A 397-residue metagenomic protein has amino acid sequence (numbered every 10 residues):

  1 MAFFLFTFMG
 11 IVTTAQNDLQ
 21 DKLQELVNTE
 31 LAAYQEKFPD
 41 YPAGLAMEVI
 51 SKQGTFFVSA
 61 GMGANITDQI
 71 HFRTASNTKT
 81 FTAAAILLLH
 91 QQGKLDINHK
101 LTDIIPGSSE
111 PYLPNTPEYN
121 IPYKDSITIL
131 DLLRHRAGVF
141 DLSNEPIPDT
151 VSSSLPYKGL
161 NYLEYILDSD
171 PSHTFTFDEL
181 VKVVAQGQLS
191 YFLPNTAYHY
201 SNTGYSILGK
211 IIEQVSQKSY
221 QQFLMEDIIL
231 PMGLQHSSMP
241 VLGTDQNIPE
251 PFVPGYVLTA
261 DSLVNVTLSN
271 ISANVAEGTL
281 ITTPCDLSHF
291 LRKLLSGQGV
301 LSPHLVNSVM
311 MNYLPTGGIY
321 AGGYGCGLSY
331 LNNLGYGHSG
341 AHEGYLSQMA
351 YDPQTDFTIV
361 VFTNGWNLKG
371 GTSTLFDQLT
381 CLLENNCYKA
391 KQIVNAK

Functional and structural regions predicted by a protein language model:
M1-L19: Bacterial Sec-dependent N-terminal signal peptides
Q16-G61, E213, K218, Q222-M225 (+1 more regions): Catalytic loop of the DD-peptidase/beta-lactamase superfamily, centered on the K-T-G motif and neighboring
F38-A43, G63-L132, F192-S201, V275-G278 (+2 more regions): Short active-site loop at a secondary-structure junction that contains or immediately precedes the catalytic residue(s)
S51, T55, L101, V241-N247: Short, solvent-exposed turn/loop segments enriched in Gly/Ser/Thr/Pro and often Arg
Q92-G93, S216, M232, E343: Residues at alpha-helix termini
P114-G335: Short, surface-exposed loop or secondary-structure junction motifs that flank catalytic or metal-binding residues
